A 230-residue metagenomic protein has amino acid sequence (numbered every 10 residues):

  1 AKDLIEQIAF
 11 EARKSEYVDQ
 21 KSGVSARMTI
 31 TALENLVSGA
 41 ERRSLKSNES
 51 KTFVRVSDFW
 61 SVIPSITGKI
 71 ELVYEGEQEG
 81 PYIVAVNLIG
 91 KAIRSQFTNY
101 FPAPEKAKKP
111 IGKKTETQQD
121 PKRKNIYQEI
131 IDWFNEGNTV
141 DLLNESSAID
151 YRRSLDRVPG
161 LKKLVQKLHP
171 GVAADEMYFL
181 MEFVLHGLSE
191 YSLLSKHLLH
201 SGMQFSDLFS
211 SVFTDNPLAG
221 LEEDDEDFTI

Functional and structural regions predicted by a protein language model:
A1-F53: Conserved AAA+ ATPase small/helical "lid" subdomain
K21, E41-I230: C-terminal engagement/docking regions of AAA+ P-loop ATPases
